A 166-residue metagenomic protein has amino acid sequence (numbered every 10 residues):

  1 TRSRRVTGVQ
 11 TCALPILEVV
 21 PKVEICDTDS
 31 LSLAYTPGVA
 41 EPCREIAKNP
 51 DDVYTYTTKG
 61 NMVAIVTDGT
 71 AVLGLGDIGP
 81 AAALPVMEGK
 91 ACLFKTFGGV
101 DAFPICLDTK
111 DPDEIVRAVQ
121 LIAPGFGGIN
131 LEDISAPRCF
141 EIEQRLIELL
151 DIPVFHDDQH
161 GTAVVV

Functional and structural regions predicted by a protein language model:
T1-C12: Single conserved hydrophobic/aromatic residue that forms the stacking wall/gate of nucleotide- or nucleobase-binding
R4, T70-V72, D157: Short glycine- and Lys/Arg-enriched binding-loop motifs that mark or flank ligand-binding interfaces
A13-L150: N-terminal ligand-binding/catalytic initiation module
F155-V166: A glycine-rich, Thr/Ser-enriched phosphate-binding loop motif common to dinucleotide/cofactor-binding enzymes
